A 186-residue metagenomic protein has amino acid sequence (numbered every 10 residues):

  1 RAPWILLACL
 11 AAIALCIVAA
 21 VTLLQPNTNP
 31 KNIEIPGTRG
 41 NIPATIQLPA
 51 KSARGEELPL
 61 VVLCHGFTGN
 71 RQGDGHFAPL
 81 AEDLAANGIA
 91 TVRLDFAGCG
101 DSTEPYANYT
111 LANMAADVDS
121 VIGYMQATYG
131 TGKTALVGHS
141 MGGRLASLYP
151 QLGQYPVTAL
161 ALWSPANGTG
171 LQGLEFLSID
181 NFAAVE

Functional and structural regions predicted by a protein language model:
A20-G55: N-terminal cap/lid segment of alpha/beta-hydrolase-fold proteins
N32, I42, R144, Q151 (+1 more regions): The alpha/beta-hydrolase serine catalytic core
E56-G66: Short beta-strand element of the alpha/beta-hydrolase
G69-A81, F96: The serine-hydrolase catalytic nucleophile loop
G73, C99-T131: Catalytic nucleophile-loop/oxyanion-hole region of alpha/beta-hydrolase and closely related hydrolase-like folds
A81-T103: Conserved alpha/beta-hydrolase
L136-G138, W163: Short beta-strand immediately N-terminal to the catalytic nucleophile in serine-hydrolase-like folds
G138-G142, A146: Gly/Ala-rich beta-loop-alpha elbow adjacent to hydrolase catalytic centers
